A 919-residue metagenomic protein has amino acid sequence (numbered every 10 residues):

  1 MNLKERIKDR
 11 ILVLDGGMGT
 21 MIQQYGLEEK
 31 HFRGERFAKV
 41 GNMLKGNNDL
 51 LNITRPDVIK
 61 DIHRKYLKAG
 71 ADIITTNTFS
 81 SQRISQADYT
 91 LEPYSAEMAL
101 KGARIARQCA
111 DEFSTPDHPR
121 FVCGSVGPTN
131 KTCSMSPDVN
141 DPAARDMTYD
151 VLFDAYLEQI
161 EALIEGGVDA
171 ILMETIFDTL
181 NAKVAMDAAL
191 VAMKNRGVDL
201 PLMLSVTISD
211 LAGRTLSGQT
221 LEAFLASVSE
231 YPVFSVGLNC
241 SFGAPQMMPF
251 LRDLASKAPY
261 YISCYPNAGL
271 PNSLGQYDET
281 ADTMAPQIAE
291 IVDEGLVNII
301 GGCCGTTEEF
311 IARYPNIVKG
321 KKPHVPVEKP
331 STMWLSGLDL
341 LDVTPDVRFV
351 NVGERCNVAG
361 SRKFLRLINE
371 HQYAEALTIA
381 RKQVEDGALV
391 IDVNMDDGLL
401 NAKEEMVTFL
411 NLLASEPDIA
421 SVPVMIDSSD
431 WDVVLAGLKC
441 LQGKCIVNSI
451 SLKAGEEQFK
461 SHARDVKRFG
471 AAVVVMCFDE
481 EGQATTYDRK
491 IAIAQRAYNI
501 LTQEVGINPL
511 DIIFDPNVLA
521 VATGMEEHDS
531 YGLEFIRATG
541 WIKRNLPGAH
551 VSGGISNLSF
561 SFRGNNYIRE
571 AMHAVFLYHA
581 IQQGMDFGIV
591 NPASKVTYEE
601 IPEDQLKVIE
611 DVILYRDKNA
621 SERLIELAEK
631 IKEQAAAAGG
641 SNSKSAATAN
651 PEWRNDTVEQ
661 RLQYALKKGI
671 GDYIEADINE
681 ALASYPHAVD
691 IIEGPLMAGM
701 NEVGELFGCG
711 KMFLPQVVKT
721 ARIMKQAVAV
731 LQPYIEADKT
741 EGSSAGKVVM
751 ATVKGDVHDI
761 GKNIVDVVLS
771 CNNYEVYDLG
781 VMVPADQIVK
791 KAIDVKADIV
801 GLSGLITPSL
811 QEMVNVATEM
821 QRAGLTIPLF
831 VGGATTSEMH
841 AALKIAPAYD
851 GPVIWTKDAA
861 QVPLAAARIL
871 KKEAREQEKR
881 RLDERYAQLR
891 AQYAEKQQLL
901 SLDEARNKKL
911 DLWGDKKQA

Functional and structural regions predicted by a protein language model:
M1-A919: Domain-level signal for soluble alpha/beta catalytic cores
